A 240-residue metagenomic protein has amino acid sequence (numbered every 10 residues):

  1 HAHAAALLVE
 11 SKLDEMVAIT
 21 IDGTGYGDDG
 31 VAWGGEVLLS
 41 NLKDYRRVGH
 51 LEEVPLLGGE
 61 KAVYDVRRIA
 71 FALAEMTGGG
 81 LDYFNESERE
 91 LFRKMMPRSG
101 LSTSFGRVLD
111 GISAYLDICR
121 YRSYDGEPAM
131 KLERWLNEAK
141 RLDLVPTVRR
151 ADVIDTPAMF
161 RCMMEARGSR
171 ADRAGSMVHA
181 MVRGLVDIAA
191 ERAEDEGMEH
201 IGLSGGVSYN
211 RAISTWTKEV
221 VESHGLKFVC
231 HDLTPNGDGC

Functional and structural regions predicted by a protein language model:
H1-A18: Conserved phosphate-binding catalytic cores of ATP/NTP-utilizing and phosphoryl-transfer enzymes
H1-A2, E199-I201, R211, T217-C240: Conserved phosphate-binding/catalytic loops in two-lobed NTP-binding clefts
A4, I19, G35-L39, D110-I112: Short beta-strand scaffold segments in enzyme catalytic cores
M16-T20, S102, G202: Short glycine-aspartate micro-motif
G23, F105, I201-R211: Glycine-rich beta-strand-to-loop/alpha-helix junction loops that act as flexible
Y26-G27, V31-L51, Y83-E88, K218-V221: Flexible glycine/proline-rich, aromatic-decorated loop/lid segments
R46-E60, R93-P97, L226-L233: Short beta-alpha connecting loops at secondary-structure transitions that line or flank enzyme active sites
A72, T77-E199, A212-E219, H224: A contiguous, well-structured pocket-lining segment that forms one wall/lid of small-molecule binding clefts in soluble
